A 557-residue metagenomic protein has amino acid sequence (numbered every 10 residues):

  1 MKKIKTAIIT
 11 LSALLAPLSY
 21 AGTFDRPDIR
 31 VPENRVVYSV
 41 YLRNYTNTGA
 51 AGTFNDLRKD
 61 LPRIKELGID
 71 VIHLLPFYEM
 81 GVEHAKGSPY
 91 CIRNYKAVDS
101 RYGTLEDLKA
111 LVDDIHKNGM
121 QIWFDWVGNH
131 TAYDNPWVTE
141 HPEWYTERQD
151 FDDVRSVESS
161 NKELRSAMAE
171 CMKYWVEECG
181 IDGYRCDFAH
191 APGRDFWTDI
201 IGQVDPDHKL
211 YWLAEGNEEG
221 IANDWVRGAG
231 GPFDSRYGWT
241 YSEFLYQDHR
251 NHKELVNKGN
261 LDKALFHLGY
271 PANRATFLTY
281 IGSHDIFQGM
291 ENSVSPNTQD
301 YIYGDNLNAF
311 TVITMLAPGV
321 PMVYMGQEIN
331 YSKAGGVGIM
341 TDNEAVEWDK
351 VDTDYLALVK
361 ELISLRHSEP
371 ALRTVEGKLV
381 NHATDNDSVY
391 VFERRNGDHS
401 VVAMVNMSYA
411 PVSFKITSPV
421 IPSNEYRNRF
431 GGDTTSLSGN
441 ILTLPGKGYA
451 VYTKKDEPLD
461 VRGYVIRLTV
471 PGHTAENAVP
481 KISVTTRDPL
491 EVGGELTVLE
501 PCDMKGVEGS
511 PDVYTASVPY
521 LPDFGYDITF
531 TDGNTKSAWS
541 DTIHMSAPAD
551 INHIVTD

Functional and structural regions predicted by a protein language model:
I4-I8, Y20-H73, E79, G304 (+7 more regions): Carbohydrate-interacting/catalytic domains
S12-Y20: Hydrophobic h-region of N-terminal signal peptides that target proteins for export in Gram-negative bacteria
T23-C179, W197-Y211, I221-D224: Substrate-binding/active-site clefts of carbohydrate-active enzymes
E170-K173, E177-G180, D187-F277, G304 (+6 more regions): Active-site-proximal helices and loops of the catalytic beta/alpha 8
N273-D300: Active-site clefts of carbohydrate-active enzymes
Y426, P522-G533: A short, solvent-exposed beta-strand micro-motif common in secreted/extracellular proteins
S436-N440, T531-D557: Structured interaction patches on ligand/partner-binding surfaces of diverse proteins
G472-P522, G533-A547: Aromatic-rich carbohydrate-binding modules that target alpha-glucans
